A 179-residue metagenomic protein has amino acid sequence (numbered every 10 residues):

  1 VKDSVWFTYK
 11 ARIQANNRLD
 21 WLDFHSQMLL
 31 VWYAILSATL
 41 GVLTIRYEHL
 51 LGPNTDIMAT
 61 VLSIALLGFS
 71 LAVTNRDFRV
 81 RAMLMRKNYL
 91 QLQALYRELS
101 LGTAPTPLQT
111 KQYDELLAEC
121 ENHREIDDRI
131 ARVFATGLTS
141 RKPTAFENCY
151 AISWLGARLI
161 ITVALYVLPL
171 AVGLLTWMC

Functional and structural regions predicted by a protein language model:
V1-L29, L71-T162: Conserved non-transmembrane functional hotspots
D20-M83, C149-C179: Alpha-helical transmembrane segments and their immediate juxtamembrane boundary regions in integral membrane proteins
